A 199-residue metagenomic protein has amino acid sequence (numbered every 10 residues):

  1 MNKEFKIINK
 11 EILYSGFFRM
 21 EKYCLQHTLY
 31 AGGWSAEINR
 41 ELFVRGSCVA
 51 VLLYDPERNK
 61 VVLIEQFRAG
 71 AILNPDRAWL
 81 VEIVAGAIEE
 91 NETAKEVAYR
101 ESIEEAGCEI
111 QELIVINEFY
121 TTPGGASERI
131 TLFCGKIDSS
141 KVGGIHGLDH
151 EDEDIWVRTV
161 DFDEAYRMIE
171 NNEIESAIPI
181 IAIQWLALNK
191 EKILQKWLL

Functional and structural regions predicted by a protein language model:
M1-E11: A short, amphipathic edge element
K6, E109-I116: A short coil-to-beta-strand element that immediately follows conserved catalytic motifs
I12-G16, G32, I72-D76, F119-T131: Acidic pyrophosphate-coordinating catalytic loop
L13-R58: Acidic, metal-coordinating catalytic segment for phosphate/diphosphate chemistry, firing primarily on the Nudix
K22-C24, L53, C134-K136, T159-D161: Short, well-ordered beta-strand micro-motif
C24-L29, T122-G143: Active-site-adjacent beta-strand/loop module that shapes the phosphate/pyrophosphate-binding cleft
R40-F43, K60-R100, D149-E151, I155: Conserved Nudix-box catalytic region and its N-terminal flanking loop in Nudix hydrolases and closely related
G147-E173: NUDIX/MutT-family hydrolases
